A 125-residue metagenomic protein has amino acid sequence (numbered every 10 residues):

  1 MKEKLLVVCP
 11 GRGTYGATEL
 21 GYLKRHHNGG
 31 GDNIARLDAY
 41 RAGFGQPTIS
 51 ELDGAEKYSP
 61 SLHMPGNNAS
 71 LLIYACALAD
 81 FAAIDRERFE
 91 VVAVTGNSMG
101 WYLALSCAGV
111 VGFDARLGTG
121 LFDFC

Functional and structural regions predicted by a protein language model:
K2-T95: Helix-rich "cap/lid" substructures immediately adjacent to catalytic or cofactor-binding pockets
G13-G16, L103, G112: Short, flexible micro-motifs
S70, G96-N97, D114-G118: Short capping loops/turns at secondary-structure boundaries
A79, Y102-A108: Stable alpha-helical structural segments in soluble proteins, enriched in small hydrophobic residues
V92-G100, A104: Gly/Ala-rich beta-loop-alpha elbow adjacent to hydrolase catalytic centers
A108-C125: Alpha/beta catalytic cores of group-transfer enzymes, especially the acyltransferase/condensing modules of polyketide
